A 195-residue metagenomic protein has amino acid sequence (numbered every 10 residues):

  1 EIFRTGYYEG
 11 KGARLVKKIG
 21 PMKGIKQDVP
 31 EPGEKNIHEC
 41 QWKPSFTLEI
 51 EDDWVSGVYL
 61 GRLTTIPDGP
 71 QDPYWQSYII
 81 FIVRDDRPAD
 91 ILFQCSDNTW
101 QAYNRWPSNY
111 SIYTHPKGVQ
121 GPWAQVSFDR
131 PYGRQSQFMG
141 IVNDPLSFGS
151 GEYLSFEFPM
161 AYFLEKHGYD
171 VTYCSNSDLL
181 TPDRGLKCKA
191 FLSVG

Functional and structural regions predicted by a protein language model:
F3-E34, V58, T65-K187: Aromatic-Pro/Gly-enriched surface loop or interdomain linker that acts as a lid/target-recognition segment
N36-W42: Short beta-strand segments within Ig-like beta-sandwich modules, predominantly Fibronectin type-III
P44-L48: Short strand-edge motifs at loop-to-beta-strand transitions and within beta-strands of extracellular beta-rich domains
E49-D53: Short, surface-exposed loop/turn segments at beta-strand-coil junctions that are enriched for proline with nearby
G185-G195: Short, well-ordered secondary-structure micro-motifs within conserved domains or adaptor modules
